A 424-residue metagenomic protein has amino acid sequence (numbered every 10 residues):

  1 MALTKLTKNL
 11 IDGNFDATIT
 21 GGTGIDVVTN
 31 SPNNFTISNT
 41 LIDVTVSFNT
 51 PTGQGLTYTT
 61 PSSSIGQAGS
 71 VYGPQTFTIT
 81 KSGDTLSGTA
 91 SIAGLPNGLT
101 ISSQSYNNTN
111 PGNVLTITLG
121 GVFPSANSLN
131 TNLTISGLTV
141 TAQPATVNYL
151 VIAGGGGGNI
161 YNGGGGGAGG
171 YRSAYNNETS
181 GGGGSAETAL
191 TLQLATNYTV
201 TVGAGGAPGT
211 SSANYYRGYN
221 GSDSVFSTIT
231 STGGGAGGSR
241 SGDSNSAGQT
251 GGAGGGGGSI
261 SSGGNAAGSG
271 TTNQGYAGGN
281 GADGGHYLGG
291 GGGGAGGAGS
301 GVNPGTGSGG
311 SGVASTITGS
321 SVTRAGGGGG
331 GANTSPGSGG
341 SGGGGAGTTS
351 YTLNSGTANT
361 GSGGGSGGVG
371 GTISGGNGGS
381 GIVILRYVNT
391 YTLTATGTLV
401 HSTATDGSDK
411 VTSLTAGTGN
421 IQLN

Functional and structural regions predicted by a protein language model:
M1-P124, T139, I260, N265 (+6 more regions): Surface-exposed, low-helix, low-complexity loop/repeat segments of extracellular attachment proteins
T7, T134-S136, V388-N389, T415: Short, solvent-exposed coil/turn linker segments
T78-T80, T118-G120, T134-S136, L150 (+2 more regions): Residue-level recognition of well-ordered beta-strand positions that form the cores of beta-sheet-rich folds across
T85, A126-S128, P144, G378: A cross-taxa feature marking solvent-exposed loop/turn segments within ectodomains of secreted and single-pass membrane
A93-L95, S136, T141-Q143, S227 (+1 more regions): Short strand-coil-strand connectors
L115, L129-L133, T196-Y198: Exposed beta-strand face motif in extracellular beta-rich ectodomains
S125-V140: A short beta-strand micro-motif common to beta-rich folds, especially ectodomain repeats
T146-N424: Low-complexity, glycine/proline-biased repetitive segments and flexible coils/loops
